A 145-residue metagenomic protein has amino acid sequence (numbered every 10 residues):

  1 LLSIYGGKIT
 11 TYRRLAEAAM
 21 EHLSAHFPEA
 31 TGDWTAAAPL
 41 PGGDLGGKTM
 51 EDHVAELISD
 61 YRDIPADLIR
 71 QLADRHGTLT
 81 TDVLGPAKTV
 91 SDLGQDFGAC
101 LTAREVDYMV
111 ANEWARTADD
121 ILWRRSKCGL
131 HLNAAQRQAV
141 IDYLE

Functional and structural regions predicted by a protein language model:
L1-E145: C-terminal accessory subdomains/tails of enzymes that are appended
